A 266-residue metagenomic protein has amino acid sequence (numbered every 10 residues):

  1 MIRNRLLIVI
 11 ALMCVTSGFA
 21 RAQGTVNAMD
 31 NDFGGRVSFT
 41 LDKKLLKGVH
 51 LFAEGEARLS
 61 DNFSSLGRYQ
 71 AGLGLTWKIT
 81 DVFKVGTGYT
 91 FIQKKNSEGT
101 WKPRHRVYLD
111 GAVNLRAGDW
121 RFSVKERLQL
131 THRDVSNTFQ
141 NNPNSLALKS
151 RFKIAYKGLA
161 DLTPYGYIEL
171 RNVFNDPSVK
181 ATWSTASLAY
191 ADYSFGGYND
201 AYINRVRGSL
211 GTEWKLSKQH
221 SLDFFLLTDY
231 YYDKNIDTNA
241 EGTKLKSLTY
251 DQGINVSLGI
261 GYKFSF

Functional and structural regions predicted by a protein language model:
M1-A28, F266: Bacterial Sec-dependent N-terminal signal peptides
A22-R68, G72, K263: Short glycine/proline- and aromatic-enriched beta-strand/turn motifs that initiate or cap beta-hairpins
Q23-N27, V49-F63, K84-K95, K125-D134 (+2 more regions): Transmembrane beta-strand segments that form the barrel wall of outer-membrane beta-barrel proteins
N31-G35, G67-Y69, P103-V107, Q140-L148 (+2 more regions): Residues that define the transmembrane beta-barrel architecture of outer-membrane proteins
V37-F39, A71-L73, L109-G111, S150-F152 (+2 more regions): Membrane-embedded beta-strands of outer-membrane beta-barrel proteins, especially the hydrophobic/small aromatic
K47-A53, V82-T87, G118-F122, A160-P164 (+1 more regions): Repeated loop/turn-to-beta-strand initiation elements of outer-membrane beta-barrel proteins
G111-N114, W214, Q252-F266: Outer-membrane beta-barrel "beta-signal"
Q129-K244, T249, K263-F266: Outer-membrane beta-barrel transmembrane domain signature
